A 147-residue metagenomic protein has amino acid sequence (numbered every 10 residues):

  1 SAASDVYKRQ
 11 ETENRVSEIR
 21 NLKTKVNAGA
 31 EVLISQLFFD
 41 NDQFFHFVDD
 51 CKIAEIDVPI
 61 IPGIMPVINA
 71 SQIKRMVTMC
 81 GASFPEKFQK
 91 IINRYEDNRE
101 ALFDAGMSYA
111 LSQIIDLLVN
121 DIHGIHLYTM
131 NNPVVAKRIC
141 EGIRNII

Functional and structural regions predicted by a protein language model:
S1, A30-E31, I56-P59, D121-H123: Short, well-ordered coil/turn segments that N-cap beta-strands
S1-Y7: Short, small-residue-biased leader/transition segments that mark boundaries at the very start of proteins
E13-T24, G106-D116: Short, acidic/polar
R15, L37-K52, N132-K137: Active-site-adjacent beta->alpha loops and helix N-cap segments on the catalytic face of soluble alpha/beta enzymes
K25, G29, P62, I125: Conserved, mostly hydrophobic/aromatic
V32-D40, H126-T129: Catalytic beta/alpha-barrel core
G63-N120: Catalytic-face loop-and-helix region of soluble metabolic enzyme cores
P133-I147: C-terminal helical cap(s) of enzyme catalytic domains, especially alpha/beta-barrels
